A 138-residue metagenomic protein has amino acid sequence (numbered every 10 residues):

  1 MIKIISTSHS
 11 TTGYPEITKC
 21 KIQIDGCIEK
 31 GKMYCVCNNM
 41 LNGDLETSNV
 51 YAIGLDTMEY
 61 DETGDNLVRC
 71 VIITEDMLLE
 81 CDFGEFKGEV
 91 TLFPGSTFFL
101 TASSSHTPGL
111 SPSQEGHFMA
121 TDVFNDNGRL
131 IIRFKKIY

Functional and structural regions predicted by a protein language model:
M1-Y138: Surface-exposed, low-hydrophobicity beta-strand/loop segments enriched in small/polar/acidic residues
